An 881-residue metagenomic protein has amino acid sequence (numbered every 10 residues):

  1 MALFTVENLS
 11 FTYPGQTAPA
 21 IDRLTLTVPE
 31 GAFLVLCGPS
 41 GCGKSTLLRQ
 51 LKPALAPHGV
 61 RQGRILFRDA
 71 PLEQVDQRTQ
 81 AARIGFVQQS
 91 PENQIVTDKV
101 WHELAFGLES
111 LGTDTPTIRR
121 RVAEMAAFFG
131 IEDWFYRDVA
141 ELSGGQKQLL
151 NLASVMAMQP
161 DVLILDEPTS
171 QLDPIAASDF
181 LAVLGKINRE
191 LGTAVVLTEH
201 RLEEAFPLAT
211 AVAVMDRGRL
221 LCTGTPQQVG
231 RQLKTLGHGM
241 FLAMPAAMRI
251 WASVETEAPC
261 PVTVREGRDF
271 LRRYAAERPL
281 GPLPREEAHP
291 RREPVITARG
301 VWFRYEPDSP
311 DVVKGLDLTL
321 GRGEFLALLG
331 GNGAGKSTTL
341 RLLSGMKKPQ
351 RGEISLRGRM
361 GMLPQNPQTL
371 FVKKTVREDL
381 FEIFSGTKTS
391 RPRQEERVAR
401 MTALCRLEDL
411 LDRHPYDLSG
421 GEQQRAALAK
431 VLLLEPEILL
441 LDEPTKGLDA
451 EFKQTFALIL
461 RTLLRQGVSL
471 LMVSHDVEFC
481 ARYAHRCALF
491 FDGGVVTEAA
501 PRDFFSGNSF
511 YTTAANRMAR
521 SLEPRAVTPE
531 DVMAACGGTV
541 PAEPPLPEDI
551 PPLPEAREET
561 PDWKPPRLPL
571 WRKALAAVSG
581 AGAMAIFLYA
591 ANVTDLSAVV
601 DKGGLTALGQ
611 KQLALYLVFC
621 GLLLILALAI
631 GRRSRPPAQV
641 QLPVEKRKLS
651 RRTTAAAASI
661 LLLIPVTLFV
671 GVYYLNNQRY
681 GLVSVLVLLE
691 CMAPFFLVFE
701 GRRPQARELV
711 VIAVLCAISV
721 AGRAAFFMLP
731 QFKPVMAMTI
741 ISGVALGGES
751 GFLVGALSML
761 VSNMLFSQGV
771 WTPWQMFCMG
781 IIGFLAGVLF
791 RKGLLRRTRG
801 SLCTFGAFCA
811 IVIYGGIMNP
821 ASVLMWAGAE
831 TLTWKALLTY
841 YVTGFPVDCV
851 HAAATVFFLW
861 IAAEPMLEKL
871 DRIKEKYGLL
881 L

Functional and structural regions predicted by a protein language model:
K52, S344: Helix-to-loop junction immediately C-terminal to a conserved catalytic motif
P116-W134, F381, P392-L410: Conserved ABC ATPase "signature" region
D138-L142, H414-L418, E422: Conserved ABC ATPase signature
E199-H200, S474-H475: H-loop/switch region of ABC-family ATPase nucleotide-binding domains
M215, R219-W251, G494-A519: Conserved beta-strand-loop-alpha-helix hinge in the C-terminal portion of ABC ATPase nucleotide-binding domains
T235-R292, Y511-W563: ABC ATPase nucleotide-binding domains
A590-L617, R647-L686, M728, K733 (+2 more regions): Membrane-embedded alpha-helical hairpins and interfacial helices in multi-pass inner-membrane proteins
